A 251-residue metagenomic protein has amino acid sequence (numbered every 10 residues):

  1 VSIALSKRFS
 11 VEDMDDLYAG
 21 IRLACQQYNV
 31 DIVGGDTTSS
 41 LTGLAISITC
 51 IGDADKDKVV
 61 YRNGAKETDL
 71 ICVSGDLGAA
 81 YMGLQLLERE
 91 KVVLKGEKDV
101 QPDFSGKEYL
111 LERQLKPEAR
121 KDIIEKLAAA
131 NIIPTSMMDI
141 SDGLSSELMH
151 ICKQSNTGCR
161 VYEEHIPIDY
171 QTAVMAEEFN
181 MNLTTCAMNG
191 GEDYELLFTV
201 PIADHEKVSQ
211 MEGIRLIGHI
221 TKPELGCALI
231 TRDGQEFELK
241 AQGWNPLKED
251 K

Functional and structural regions predicted by a protein language model:
V1-I3: Short beta-strands and strand-loop turn motifs
R8-V33, T38-I46, I51, A129 (+1 more regions): Glycine-/charge-enriched secondary-structure boundary and capping motifs
L17, L44-S47, G64-E67, V73 (+4 more regions): Internal, well-ordered alpha-helical segments in soluble enzyme and binding-protein domains
R22, G35-S39, K56-G64, S74 (+3 more regions): A generic local secondary-structure boundary/capping motif
C25, D55, G75-Y81, E88-K91 (+5 more regions): Short, well-ordered alpha-helical segments in soluble proteins
K56-L115: Phosphate/diphosphate-binding glycine-rich loops and adjacent basic-rich segments that engage nucleotide
V59, G83, I123, E147 (+1 more regions): Hydrophobic side chains in well-ordered alpha-helices
Q101-L148: Polyanion-binding loop/helix "lid" in catalytic or ligand-binding cores
